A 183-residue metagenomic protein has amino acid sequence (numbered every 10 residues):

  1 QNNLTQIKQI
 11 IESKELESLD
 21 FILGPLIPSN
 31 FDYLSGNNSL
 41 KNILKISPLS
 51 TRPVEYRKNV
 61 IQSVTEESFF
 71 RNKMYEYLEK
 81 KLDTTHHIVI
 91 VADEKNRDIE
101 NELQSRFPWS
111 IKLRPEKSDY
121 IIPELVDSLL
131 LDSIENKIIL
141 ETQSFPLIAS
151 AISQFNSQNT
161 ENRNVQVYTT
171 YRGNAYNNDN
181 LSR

Functional and structural regions predicted by a protein language model:
Q1-N2, E55-S68, P108-Y120: Glycine-rich phosphate-binding "P-loop"
N2-S13, R71-K73, S118-L129: Structural motif
K8-E12, L19, I43-I46: Charged, well-ordered internal alpha-helical segments
K14-F21, D132-I138: Short acidic/histidine-rich motifs immediately flanking catalytic phosphotransfer sites in two-component signaling
L23-D83, H87, V91, K95-D98 (+2 more regions): Extracytoplasmic ligand/sensor domains, especially the bilobed periplasmic-binding protein
G36-L40, K45, H87-V89, R97-R183: Extracellular/periplasmic bilobed ligand-binding domains
